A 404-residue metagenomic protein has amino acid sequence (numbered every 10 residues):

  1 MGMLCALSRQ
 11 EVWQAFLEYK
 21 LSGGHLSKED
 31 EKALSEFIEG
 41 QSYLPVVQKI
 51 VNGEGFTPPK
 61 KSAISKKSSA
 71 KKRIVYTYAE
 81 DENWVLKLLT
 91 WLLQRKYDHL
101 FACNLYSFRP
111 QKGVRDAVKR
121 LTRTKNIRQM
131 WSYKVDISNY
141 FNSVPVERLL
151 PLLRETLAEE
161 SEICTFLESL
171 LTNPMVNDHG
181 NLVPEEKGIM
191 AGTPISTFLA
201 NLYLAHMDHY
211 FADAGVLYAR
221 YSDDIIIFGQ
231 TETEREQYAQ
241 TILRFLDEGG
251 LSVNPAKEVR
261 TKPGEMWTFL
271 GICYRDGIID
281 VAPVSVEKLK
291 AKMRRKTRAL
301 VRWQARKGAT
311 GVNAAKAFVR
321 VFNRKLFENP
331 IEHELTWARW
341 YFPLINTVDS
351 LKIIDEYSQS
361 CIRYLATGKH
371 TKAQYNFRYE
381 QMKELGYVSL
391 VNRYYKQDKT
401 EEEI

Functional and structural regions predicted by a protein language model:
M1-Y43, K369, Y375-G386, V391-Y395 (+1 more regions): Non-catalytic, polymerase-adjacent accessory regions of viral genome-replication enzymes
G2, T90-V135, N139-P145: Active-site-proximal segment of RNA-dependent polymerases
K49, R123-S222, I226-F245, G249-L251 (+1 more regions): Conserved polymerase palm-domain catalytic core
G55-K67, E168-V183, N329-H333: Active-site-adjacent bridging/hinge elements
P59, R220-D223, A256: Short Gly/Ser/Thr- and Asp/Glu-enriched loop/turn motifs at secondary-structure junctions
K71-F101, E186-A212: Conserved pre-motif C helix in the palm subdomain of viral-like polymerases
N83, K87, G180, P184-E185 (+4 more regions): Right-hand nucleic-acid polymerase module
